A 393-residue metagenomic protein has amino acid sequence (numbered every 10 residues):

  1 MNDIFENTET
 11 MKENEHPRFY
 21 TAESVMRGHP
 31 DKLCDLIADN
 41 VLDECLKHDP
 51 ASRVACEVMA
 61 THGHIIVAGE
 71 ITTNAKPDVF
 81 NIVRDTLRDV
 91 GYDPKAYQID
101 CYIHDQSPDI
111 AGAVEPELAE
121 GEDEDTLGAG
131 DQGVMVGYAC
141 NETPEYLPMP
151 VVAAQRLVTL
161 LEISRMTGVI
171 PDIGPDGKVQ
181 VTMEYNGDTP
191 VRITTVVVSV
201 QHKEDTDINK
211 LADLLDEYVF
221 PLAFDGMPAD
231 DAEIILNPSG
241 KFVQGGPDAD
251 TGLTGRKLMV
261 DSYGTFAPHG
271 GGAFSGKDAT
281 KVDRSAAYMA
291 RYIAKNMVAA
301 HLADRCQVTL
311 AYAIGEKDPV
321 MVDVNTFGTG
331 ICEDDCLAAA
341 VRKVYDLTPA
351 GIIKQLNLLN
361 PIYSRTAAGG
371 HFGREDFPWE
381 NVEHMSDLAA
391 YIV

Functional and structural regions predicted by a protein language model:
N2-A55: N-terminal, positively charged regions that mediate nucleic acid binding
T21, G63, N81, R88 (+2 more regions): Glycine-rich, mobile lid/loop segments that gate access to catalytic sites or pores
E23-V25, H29-C34, G128-T143, V243-A267 (+2 more regions): Conserved phosphate/anionic-ligand binding catalytic regions in large, soluble enzymes, centered on
R27-L46, E142-T159, K277-H301: Alpha-helical support elements that line or immediately flank enzyme active sites and cofactor-binding pockets
S52-C56, G177-M183, A232-L236, L302-A313: A short glycine-rich, hydrophobically flanked beta-strand micro-motif that places a catalytic Asp/Glu for divalent metal
A55-T73, I314-D318: Short, charge-patterned binding micro-sites
T61, R305, Y312-V393: Internal helix-turn-beta structural module
T206-M297: Glycine-rich anion/phosphate-binding loop at the beta-strand->alpha-helix junction
